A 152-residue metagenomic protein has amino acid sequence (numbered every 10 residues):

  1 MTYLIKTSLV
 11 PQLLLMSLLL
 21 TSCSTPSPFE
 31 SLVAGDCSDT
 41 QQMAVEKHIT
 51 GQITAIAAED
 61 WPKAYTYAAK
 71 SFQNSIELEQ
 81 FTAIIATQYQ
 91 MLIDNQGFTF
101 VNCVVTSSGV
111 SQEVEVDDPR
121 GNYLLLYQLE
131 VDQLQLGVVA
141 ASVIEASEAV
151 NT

Functional and structural regions predicted by a protein language model:
T2-L13: Bacterial N-terminal signal peptides that target proteins for export
L19-S22: C-terminal motif of bacterial Sec signal peptides marking the signal peptidase cleavage site
S24-A58: Short, low-complexity N-terminal intrinsically disordered segments enriched in polar/charged residues
I56-S71: Short, well-ordered alpha-helical segments enriched in acidic and aromatic residues
S75-T87: Short, charge-rich amphipathic alpha-helical segments embedded in non-transmembrane helical bundles/solenoids
I85-V131: Surface-exposed, charged secondary-structure patches
N122-T152: Short beta-strand edge/turn micro-motifs at domain boundaries
